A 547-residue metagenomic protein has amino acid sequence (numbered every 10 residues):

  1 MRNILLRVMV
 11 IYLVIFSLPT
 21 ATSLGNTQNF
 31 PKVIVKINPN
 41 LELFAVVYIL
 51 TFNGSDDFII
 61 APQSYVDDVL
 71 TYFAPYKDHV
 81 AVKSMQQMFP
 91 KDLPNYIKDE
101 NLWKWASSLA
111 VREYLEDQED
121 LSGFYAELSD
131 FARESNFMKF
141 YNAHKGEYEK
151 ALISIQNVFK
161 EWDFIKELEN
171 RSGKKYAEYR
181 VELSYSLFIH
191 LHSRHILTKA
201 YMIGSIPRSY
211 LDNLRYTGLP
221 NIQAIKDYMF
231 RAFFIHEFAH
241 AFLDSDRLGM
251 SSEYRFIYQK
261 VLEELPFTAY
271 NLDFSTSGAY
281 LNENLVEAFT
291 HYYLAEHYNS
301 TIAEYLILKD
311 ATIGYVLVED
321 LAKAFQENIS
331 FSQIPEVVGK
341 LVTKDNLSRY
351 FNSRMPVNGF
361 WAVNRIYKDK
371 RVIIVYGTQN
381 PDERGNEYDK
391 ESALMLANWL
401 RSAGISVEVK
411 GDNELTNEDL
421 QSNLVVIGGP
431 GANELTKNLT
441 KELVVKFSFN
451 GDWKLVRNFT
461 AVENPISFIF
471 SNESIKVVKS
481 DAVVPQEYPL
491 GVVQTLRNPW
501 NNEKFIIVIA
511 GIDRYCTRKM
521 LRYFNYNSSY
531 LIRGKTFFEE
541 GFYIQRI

Functional and structural regions predicted by a protein language model:
M1-T27, V425, D513: Secretory targeting signatures
N26-D57, Y96, K104, S108-E116 (+1 more regions): Solvent-exposed alpha-helical segments and adjacent loops that form catalytic or protein-interaction surfaces
Q28-K98, L102, D246-T312: Post-HExxH zinc-binding segment in Zn-dependent metallohydrolases
L41-M88, L152-E178, E387-E408: Zn2+-dependent metallopeptidase catalytic core
V80-I165: Long, mid-chain structured domain cores
H144-R208: Auxiliary, metal-adjacent structural segments of Zn-dependent hydrolase domains
S186, R194-Q223, S245-D246, E327 (+2 more regions): Extended, well-ordered protein cores
K226-L248: Active-site recognition of the HExxH zinc-binding catalytic motif
